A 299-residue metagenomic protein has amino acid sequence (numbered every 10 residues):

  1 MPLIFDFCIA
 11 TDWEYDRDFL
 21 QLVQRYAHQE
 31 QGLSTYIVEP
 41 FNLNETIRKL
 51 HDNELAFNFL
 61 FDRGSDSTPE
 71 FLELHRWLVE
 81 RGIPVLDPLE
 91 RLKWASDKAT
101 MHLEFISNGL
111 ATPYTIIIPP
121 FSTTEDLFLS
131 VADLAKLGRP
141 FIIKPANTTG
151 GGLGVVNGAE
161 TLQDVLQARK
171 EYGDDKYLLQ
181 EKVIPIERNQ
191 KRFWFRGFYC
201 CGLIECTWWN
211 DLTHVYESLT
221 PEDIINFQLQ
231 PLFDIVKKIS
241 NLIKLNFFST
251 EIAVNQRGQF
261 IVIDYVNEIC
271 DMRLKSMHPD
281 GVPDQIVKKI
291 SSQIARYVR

Functional and structural regions predicted by a protein language model:
P2, C8-I9, G82, L92-R188 (+1 more regions): Active-site nucleotide/adenylate-binding loops and adjacent lid/helix of ATP-dependent enzymes
T11-S122: Conserved N-proximal alpha/beta basic substrate-recognition cap immediately N-terminal to, or forming the N-lobe
P69, E73, K191-W194, F247-F248: Short, surface-exposed coil-to-beta transition loops
V79, D87, Y199-C200, V254: Generic beta-strand structural signal
F141, L178, E205, F248 (+1 more regions): Protein kinase-like catalytic core scaffold
V156-I243: Phosphate-binding site of ATP-dependent enzymes
L245-R257: A short glycine-rich, hydrophobically flanked beta-strand micro-motif that places a catalytic Asp/Glu for divalent metal
V254-R299: C-terminal active-site "lid" helix and adjoining low-complexity regulatory extension at the edge of ATP-using catalytic
